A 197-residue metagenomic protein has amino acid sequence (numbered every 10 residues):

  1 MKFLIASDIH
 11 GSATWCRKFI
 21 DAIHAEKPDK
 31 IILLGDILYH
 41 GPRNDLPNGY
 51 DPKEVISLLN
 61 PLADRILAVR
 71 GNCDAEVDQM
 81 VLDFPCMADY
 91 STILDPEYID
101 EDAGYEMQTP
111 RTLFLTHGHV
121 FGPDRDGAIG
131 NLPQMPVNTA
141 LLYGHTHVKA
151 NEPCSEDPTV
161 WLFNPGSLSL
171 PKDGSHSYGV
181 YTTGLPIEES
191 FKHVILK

Functional and structural regions predicted by a protein language model:
K2-G104: Core catalytic region of metal-dependent phosphoesterases/phosphodiesterases, especially metallo-beta-lactamase-like
I5-S7, I31-D36, I66-N72, F114-H117 (+2 more regions): Active-site neighborhood of phospho(di)ester-bond hydrolases with catalytic His/Asp-centered motifs
H40-R43, E76-Q79, F114, G122-R125 (+1 more regions): Short acidic/glycine-rich loop or secondary-structure boundary segments that cap or lie
G41-I56, T112-V120, M135-N138: N-terminal short leaders/motifs
F84, S91, I99-E101, T109-T112 (+1 more regions): Conserved beta-sheet core of the metallophosphoesterase superfamily
